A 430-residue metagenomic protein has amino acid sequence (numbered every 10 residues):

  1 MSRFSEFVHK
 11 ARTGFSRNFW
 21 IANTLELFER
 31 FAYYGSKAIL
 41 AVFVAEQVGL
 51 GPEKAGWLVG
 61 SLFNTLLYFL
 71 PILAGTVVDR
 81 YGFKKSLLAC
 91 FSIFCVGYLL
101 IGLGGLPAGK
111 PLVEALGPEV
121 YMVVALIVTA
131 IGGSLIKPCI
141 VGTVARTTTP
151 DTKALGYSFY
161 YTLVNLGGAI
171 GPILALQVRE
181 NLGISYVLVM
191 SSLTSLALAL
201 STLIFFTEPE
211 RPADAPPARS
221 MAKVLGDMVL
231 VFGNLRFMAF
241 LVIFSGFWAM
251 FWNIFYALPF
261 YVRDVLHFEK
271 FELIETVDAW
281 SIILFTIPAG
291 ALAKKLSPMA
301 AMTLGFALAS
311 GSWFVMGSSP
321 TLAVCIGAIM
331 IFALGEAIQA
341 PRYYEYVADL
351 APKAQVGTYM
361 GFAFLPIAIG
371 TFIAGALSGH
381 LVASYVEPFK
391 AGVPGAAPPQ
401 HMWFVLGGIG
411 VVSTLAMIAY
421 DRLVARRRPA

Functional and structural regions predicted by a protein language model:
S2-S16, A213-L241: Juxtamembrane intracellular "pre-TM" segments in multi-pass secondary transporters
A38-G56, G60, Y256-L273: Short amphipathic helix-loop junctions that connect adjacent transmembrane helices in Major Facilitator Superfamily/SLC
G60-T76, T276-A289: Central cavity-lining transmembrane alpha-helices of secondary-active solute carriers, predominantly the Major
L66, A154-R179, T194-S195, A363-S378: Glycine-rich segments within core transmembrane alpha-helices of 12-TM secondary carriers
D79-F91, K294-F306: Cytoplasmic membrane-interface "Motif A"-like loop-to-helix N-cap segments of 12-TM Major Facilitator Superfamily
S92-G117, A307-P320: C-terminal ends and interior cores of transmembrane alpha-helices in multi-pass membrane transporters/permeases
L135-T149, I338-P352: Intracellular juxtamembrane helix-capping segments at the cytosolic ends of symmetry-related transmembrane helices
S185-I204, A396-A419: Symmetry-related core transmembrane helices of the 12-TM Major Facilitator Superfamily/SLC fold
